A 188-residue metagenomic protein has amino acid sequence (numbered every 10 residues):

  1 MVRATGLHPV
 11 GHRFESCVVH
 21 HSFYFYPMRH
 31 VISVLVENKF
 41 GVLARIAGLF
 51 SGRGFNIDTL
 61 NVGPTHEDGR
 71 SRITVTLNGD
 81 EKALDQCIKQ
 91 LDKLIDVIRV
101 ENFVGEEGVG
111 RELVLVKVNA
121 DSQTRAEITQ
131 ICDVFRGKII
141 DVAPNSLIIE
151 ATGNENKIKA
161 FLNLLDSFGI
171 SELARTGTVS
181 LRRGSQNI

Functional and structural regions predicted by a protein language model:
M1, P27-M28: Initiator methionine at the very start of the polypeptide chain
R13-P27: Short, Lys/Arg-enriched N-terminal segments with co-localized hydrophobic residues within the first ~10-30 amino acids
M28-R72, T76-I188: Long, contiguous binding/interaction regions
